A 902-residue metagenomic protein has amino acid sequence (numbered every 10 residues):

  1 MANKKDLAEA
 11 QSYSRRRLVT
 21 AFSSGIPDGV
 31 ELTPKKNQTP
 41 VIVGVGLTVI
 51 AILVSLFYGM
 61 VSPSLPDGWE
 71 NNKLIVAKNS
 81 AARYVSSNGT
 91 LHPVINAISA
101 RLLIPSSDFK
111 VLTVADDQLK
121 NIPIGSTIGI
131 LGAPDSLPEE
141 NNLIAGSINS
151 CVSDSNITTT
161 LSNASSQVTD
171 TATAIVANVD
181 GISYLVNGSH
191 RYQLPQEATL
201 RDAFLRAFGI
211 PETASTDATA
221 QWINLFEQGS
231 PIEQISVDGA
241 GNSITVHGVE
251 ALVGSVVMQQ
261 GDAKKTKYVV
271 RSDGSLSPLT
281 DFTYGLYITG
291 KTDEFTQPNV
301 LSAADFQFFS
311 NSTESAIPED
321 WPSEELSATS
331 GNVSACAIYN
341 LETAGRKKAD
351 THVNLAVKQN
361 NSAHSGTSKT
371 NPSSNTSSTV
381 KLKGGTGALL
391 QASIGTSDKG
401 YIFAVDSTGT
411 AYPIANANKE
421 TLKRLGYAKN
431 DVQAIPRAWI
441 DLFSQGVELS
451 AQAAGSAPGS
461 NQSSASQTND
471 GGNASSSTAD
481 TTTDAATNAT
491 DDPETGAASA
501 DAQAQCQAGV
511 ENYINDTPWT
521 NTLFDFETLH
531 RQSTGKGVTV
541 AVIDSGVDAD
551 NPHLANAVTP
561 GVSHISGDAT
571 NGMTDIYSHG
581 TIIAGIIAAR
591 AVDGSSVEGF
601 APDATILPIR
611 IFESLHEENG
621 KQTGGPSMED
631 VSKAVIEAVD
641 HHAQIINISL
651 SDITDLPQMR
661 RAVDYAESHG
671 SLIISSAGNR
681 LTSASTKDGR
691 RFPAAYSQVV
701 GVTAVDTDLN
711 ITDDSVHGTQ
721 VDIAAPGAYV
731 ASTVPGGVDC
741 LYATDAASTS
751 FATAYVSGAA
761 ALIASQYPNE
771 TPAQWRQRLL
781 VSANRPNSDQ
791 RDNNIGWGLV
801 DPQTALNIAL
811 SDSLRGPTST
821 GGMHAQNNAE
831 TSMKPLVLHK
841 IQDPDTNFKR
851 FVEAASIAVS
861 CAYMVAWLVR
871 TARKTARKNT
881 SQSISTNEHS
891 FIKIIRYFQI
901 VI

Functional and structural regions predicted by a protein language model:
M1-N473: Short, surface-exposed polybasic-aromatic patches that bind anionic ligands, especially phosphate groups
V85, K874-I902: Cytoplasmic C-terminal tails of single-pass
A474-G537, P552-H553: Protease zymogen maturation seam
T487, Y767-V859, A866, N887: C-terminal subdomain of the subtilisin-like protease fold in secreted/lumenal serine endopeptidases
T528-V540, V547-P560, N571-G624, H717-Q720 (+2 more regions): Subtilisin-like serine protease catalytic core
G585, T623-I645: Substrate-binding/charge-relay-adjacent region of secreted/lumenal peptidase catalytic domains
H641-G736, L780-S782: Catalytic-core segments of hydrolase enzymes
G727-W797: Hydrolase catalytic cores
